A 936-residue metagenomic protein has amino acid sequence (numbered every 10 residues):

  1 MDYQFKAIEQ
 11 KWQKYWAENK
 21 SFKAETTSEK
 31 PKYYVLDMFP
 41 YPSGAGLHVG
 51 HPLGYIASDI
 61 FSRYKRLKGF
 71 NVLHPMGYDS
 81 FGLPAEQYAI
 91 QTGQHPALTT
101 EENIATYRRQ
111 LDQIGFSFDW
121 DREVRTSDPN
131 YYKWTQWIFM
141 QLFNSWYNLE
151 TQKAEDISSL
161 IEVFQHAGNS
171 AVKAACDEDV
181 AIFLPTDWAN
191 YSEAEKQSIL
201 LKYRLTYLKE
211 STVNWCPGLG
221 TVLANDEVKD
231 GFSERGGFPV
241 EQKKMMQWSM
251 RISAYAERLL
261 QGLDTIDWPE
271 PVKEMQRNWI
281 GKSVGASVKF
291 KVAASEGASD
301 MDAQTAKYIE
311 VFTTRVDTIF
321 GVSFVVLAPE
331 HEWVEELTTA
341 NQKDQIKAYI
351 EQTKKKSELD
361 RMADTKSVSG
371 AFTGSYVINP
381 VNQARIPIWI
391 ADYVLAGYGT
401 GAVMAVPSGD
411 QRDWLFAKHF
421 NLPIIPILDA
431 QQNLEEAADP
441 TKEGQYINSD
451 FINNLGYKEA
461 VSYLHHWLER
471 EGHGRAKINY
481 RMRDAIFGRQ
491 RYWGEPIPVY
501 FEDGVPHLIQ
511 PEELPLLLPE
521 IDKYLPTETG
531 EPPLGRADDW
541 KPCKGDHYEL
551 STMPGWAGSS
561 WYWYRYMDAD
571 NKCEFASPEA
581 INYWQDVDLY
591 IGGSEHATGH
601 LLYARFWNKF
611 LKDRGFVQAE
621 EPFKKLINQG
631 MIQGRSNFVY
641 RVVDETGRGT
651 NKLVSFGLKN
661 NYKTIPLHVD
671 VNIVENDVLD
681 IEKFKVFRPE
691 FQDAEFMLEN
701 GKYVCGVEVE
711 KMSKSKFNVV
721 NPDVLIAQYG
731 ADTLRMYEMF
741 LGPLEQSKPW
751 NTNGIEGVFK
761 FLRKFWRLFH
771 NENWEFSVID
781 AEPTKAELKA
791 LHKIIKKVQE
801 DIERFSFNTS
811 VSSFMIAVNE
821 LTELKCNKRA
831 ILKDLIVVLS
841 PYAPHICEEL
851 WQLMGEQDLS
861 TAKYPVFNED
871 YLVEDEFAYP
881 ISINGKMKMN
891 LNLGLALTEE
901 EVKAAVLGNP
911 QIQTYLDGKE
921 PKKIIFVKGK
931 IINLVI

Functional and structural regions predicted by a protein language model:
M1-G46, R66-L67, V72, L259 (+7 more regions): Non-catalytic terminal extensions that flank enzyme cores
M1-K32, V316, A328-H331, A340-K343 (+14 more regions): Basic, alpha-helical terminal appendages of large translation-related enzymes
D2, E18-N19, T92-I309, E332 (+8 more regions): Residue patterns forming the tRNA-binding/recognition surfaces of aminoacyl-tRNA synthetases and related DALR
Y3, G285-S287, D429-Q432, A438-S462 (+10 more regions): Long, charged, mostly alpha-helical binding arms that flank functional sites
E25-P96, T100, V124-T135, T313-T314 (+2 more regions): N-terminal catalytic cores of NTP/NDP-binding nucleotidyl/phosphoryl-transfer enzymes
S58, N71, H331-E436: Catalytic alpha/beta core of large soluble enzyme barrels
D79, E150, A154-D156, K202 (+6 more regions): Helix-rich, typically C-terminal accessory recognition domains appended to large enzymatic cores
S249-S283, A328-A371, L514-D539, L835 (+1 more regions): Amphipathic alpha-helical
